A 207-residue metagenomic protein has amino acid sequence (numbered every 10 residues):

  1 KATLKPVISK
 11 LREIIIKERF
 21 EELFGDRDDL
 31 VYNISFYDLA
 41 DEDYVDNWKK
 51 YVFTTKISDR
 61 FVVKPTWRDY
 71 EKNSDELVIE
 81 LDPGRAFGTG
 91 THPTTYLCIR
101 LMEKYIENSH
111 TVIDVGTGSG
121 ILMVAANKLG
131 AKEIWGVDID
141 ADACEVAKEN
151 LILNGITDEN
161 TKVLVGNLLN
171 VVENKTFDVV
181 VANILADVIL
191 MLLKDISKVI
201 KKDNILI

Functional and structural regions predicted by a protein language model:
K1-K72: N-terminal auxiliary segments of SAM/dcSAM-dependent transferases
E22-D29, G130, L153-D158, K198-K201: Short helix-capping segments at alpha-helix termini
D59-F61, H110, D203-I205: Surface-exposed loop/turn positions
D75-P83: A short, charged helix-loop
R85, T89-V172: Conserved SAM/SAH cofactor-binding pocket of Class I
V180-V181: Hydrophobic beta-strand segment of the Class I
L190-I205: A short glycine-rich, Lys/Arg-flanked "PGG" loop and its adjoining helix->strand segment in the class I
